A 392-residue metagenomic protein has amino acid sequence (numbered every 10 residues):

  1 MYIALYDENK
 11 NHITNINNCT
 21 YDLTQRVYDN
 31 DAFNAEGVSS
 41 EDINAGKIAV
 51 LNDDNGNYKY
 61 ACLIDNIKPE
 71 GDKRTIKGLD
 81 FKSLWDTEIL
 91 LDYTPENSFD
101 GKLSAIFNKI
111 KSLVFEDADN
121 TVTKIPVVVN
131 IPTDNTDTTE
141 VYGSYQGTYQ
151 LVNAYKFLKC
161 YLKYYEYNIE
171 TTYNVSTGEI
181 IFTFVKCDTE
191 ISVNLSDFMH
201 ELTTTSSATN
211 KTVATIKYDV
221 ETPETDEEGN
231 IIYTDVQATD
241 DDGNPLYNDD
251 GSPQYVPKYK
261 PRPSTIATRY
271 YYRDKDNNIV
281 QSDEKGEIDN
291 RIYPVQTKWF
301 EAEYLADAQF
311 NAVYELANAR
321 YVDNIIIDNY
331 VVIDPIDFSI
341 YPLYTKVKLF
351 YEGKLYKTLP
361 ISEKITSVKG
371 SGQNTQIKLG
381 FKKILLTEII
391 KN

Functional and structural regions predicted by a protein language model:
M1-A105, A118: Beta-strand-rich assembly/attachment modules of structural machines
H12-D42, Y167, T171, F198-N392: An acidic/polar, Gly/Ser/Thr-rich interaction patch typically located in mid-to-C-terminal regions of proteins
N30-A32, E70-T75, T177-I181, G372-Q376: A generic structural signal for beta-strand entry/edge sites
I43-N55, D86-N97, S192-T203, Y344-K348 (+1 more regions): Extended Gly/Ser/Thr-rich low-complexity repeat segments, especially those forming or decorating extracellular
N55-N57, N120, V175-G178, K369-G372: Short, solvent-exposed loop/turn segments that connect beta-strands within catalytic domains and beta-strand-rich
Y58, D72, T121, G178 (+2 more regions): Short loop/turn segments at connectors of secondary-structure elements within structured domains
K59-I64, Y164-Y165, I361: Active-site-proximal beta-strands of protease catalytic cores
D72-K73, L79-T209, V220-K260: Charged- and aromatic-enriched interaction segments used to assemble and dock large macromolecular complexes
